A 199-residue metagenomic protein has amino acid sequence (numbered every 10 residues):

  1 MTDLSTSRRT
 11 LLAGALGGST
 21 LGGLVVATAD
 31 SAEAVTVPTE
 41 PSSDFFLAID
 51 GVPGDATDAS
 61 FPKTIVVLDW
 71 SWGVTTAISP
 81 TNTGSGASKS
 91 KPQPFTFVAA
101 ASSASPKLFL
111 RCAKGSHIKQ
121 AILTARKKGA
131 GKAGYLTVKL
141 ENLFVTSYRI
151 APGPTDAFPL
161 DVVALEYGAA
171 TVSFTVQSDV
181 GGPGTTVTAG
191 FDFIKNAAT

Functional and structural regions predicted by a protein language model:
M1-T6, S19-L21: N-terminal secretory signal peptides
T10-G18, G22, E33-T199: Glycine-rich, low-complexity intrinsically disordered segments
